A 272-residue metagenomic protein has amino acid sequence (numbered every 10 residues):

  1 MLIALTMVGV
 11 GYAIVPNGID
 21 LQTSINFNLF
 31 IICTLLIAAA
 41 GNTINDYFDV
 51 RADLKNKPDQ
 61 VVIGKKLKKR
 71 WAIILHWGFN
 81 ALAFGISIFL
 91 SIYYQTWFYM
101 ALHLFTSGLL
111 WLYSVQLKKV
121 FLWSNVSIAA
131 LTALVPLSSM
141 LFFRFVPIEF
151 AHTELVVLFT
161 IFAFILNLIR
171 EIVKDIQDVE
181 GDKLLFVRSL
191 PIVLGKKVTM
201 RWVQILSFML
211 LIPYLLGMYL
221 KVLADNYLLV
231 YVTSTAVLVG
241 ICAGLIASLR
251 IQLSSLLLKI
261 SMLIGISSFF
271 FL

Functional and structural regions predicted by a protein language model:
M1-L2, R51, K57-H76, W111-L131 (+2 more regions): Interhelical loop and helix-boundary elements at the membrane-water interface of polytopic inner-membrane proteins
L2, I25-C33, W71-F79, F89 (+7 more regions): Alpha-helical transmembrane segments of integral membrane proteins
L2-T6, G78-F84, I128-S139, M200-Y214 (+1 more regions): Core segments of transmembrane alpha-helices that mediate helix-helix packing or line hydrophobic substrate/ligand
I3-F48, A83-I88, F98-W111, F150-V173: Membrane-embedded alpha-helical segments that form the functional core of polytopic membrane enzymes, especially those
C33-I63, W71, L166-L190: Acidic (Asp/Glu-rich) catalytic motifs at the cytosolic membrane interface
V50-H103, F186-L223: Multi-pass membrane catalytic core of lipid/isoprenoid biosynthesis enzymes
I92-Y94, S114-W123, F143-E149, K221-A224: Membrane-interface helix caps and helix-loop-helix hairpins in membrane proteins
V198, M209, L215-L272: Extended hydrophobic alpha-helices typical of membrane-associated regions
